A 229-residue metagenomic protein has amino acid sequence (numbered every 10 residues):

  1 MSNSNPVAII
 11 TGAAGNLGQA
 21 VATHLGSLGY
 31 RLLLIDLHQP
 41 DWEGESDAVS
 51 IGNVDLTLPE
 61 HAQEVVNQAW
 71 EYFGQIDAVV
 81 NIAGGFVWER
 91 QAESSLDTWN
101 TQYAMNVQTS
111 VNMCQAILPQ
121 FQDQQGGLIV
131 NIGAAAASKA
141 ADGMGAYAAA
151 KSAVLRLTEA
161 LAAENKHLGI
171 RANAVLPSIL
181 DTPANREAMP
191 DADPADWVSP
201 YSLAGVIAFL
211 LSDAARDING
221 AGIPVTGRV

Functional and structural regions predicted by a protein language model:
S2-L32: Canonical Rossmann dinucleotide-binding motif of NAD(H)/NADP(H)-dependent dehydrogenases/reductases, specifically
R90-Q91, S95-Y103: Substrate-binding pocket helix/loop in short-chain dehydrogenase/reductase
S94, A140-A148, A160, N185: Active-site loop-to-helix junction immediately N-terminal to the catalytic Tyr of the SDR YXXXK motif in Rossmann-fold
C114, A150: Active-site helix of classical SDR
P119, A163-E164, R216: Alpha-helical segment proximal to the catalytic Tyr-Lys
A134: Residue(s) in the substrate-gating loop at a strand-loop-helix junction that position the organic substrate next
H167, A174, T182, A192-V229: C-terminal helical subdomain
